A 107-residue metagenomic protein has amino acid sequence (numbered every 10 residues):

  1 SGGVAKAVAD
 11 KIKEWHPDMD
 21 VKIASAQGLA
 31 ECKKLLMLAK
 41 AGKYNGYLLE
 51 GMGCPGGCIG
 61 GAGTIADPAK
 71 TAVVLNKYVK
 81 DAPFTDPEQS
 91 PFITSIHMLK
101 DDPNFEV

Functional and structural regions predicted by a protein language model:
S1-V107: Iron-sulfur (Fe-S) cluster-binding modules
